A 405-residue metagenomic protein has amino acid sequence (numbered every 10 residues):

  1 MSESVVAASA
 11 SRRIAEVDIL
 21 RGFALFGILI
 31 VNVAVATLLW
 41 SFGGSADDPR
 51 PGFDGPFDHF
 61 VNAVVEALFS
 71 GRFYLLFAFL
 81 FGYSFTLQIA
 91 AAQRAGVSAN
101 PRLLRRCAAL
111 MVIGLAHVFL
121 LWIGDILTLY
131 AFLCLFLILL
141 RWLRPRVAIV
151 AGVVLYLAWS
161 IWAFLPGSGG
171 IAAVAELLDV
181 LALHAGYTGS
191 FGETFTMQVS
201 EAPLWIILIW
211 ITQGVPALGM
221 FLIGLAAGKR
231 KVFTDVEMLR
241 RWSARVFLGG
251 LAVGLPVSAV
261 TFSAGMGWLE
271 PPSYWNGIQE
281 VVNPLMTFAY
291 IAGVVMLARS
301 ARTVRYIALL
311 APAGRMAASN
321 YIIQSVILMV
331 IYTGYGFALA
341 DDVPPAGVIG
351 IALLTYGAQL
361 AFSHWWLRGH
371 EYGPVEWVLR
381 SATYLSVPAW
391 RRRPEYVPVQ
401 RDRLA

Functional and structural regions predicted by a protein language model:
S2-F81, Q88: N-terminal signal-anchor module of multipass membrane proteins
E3, V343-A405: C-terminal "closing" transmembrane helix and its immediate cytosolic amphipathic cap in multi-pass membrane proteins
A15-I19, A24, V246-F247, S300-I327 (+1 more regions): Functional transmembrane helices that form membrane-embedded active or gating regions
L75-A90, T128-L139, T212-D235, V282-R302: Specific transmembrane alpha-helix
S98-P101, F136-V154, A226-G249: Solvent-exposed interhelical
V154-K229: Long hydrophobic alpha-helical segments that form multi-pass transmembrane helix bundles in integral membrane proteins
I209, Y274-V282, M316-A317, A340-H364: Membrane-interface transmembrane-helix boundary segments in multi-pass integral membrane proteins
V246-A298: Alpha-helical transmembrane segments and terminal signal-anchor/GPI-anchor hydrophobic tails, characterized by long
